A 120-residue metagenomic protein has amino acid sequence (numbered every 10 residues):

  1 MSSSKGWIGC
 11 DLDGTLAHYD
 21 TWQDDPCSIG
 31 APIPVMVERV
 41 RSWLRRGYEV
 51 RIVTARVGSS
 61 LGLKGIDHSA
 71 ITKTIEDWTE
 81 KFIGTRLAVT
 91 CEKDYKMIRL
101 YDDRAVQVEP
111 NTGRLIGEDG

Functional and structural regions predicted by a protein language model:
M1-G120: HAD-like aspartate-dependent phosphatase fold
